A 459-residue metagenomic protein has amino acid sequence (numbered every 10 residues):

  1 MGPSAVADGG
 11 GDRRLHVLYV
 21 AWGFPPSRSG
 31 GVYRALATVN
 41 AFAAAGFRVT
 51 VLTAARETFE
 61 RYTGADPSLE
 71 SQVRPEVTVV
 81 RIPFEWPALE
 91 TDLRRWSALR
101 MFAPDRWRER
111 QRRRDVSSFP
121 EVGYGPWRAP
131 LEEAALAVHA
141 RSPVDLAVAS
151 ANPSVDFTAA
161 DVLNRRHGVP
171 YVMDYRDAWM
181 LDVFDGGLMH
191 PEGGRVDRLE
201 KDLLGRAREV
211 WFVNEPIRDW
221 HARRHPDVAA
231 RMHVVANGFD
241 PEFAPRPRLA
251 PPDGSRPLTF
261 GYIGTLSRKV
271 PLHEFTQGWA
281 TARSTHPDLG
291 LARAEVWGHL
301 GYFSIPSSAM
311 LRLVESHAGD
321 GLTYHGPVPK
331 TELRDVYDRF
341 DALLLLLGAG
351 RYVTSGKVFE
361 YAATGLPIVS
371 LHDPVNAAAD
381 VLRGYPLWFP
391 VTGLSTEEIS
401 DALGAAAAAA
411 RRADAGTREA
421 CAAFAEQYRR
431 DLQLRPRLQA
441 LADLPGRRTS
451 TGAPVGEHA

Functional and structural regions predicted by a protein language model:
M1-P87, E209, A282, H286 (+1 more regions): N-terminal subdomain of nucleotide-sugar transferases
L18, P252-V270, T276-W279: Conserved donor-binding/catalytic core segment of Leloir-type glycosyltransferases
A37, S118, V122, E133-L136 (+3 more regions): Membrane-proximal helix-turn-helix segments that form the acceptor-binding/catalytic region of lipid-linked
T53-A129, H139: A conserved catalytic-core segment of Leloir-type glycosyltransferases
R208, G319, T323, Y337-Y352 (+1 more regions): Acidic donor-binding loop of glycosyltransferase active sites
P216, G238: Carbohydrate-associated surface elements
E295-L300, I305-E332: Nucleotide-activated donor-binding/catalytic signature segment of Leloir-type glycosyltransferases, i.e., the conserved
L394-S400, R411-A442: A charged, aromatic-enriched C-terminal amphipathic alpha-helix characteristic of glycosyltransferases across folds
